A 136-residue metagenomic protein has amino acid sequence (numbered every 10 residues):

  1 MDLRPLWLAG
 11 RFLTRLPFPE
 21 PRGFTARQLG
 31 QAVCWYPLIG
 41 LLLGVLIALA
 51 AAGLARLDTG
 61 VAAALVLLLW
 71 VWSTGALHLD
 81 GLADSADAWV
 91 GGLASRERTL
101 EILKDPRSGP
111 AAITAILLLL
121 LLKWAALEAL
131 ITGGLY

Functional and structural regions predicted by a protein language model:
M1-G75, G91-L100, D105-Y136: Hydrophobic alpha-helical transmembrane segments
G75-G81: Juxtamembrane membrane-interface segments at transmembrane alpha-helix termini
